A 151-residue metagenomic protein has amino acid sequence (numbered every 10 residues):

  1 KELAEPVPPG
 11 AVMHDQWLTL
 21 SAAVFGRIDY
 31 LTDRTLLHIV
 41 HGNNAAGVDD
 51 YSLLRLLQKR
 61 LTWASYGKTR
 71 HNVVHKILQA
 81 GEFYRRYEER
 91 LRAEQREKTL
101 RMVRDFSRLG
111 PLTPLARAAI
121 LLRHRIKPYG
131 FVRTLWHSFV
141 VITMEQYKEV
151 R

Functional and structural regions predicted by a protein language model:
K1-Y51: Conserved nucleotide-sugar donor-binding catalytic segment
E5-P8, G26, L61, S65 (+5 more regions): Generic secondary-structure transition motif, activating predominantly at the C-termini of alpha-helices
M13, A64-H71, E82-Q95, V140-R151: A short, terminal or domain-edge coil/loop segment
M13-S21, N72-Q79, R86-L112: Short flexible/disordered coil segments
T32-G42, S52-T62, L112-K127, F139: Short, Lys/Arg-enriched charge-dense amphipathic segments
H38-R90: Catalytic core of nucleotide-sugar-dependent glycosyltransferases
L91-R151: Membrane-interface aromatic/basic loop that binds lipid-linked glycans or pyrophosphate carriers, typified by
